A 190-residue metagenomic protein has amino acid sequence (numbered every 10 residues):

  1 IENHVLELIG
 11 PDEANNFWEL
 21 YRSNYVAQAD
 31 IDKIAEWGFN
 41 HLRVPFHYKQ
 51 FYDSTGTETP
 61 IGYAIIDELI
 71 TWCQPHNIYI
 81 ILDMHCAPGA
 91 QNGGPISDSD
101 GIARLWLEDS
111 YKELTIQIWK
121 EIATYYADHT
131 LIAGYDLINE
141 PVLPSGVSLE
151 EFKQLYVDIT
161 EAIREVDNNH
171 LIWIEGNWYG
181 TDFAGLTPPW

Functional and structural regions predicted by a protein language model:
I1-F17, T55-G62, A90-D109: Aromatic- and acidic-residue-enriched carbohydrate-binding clefts of CAZyme catalytic domains
I1-F39: N-terminal carbohydrate-binding accessory modules
L8-P11, F46-Q50, G101-I102, L137-P141: A short alpha-helix capping/helix-coil boundary motif
A14-N24, I65-Q74, L105-L114: Short charge-dense sequence patches
W18, R22, A29, T57 (+2 more regions): Short, surface-exposed alpha-helical recognition segments that flank or form part of ligand/macromolecule-binding
L20-Y25, F51-Y52, T59-P60, P141-P144 (+1 more regions): Acidic-and-aromatic substrate-binding clefts and catalytic sites of carbohydrate-active enzymes
S23-G89, F152-D167: Aromatic-lined substrate-binding rim segments of carbohydrate-active enzymes
A90-I96, D100-W190: Active-site region of glycoside hydrolase catalytic domains
